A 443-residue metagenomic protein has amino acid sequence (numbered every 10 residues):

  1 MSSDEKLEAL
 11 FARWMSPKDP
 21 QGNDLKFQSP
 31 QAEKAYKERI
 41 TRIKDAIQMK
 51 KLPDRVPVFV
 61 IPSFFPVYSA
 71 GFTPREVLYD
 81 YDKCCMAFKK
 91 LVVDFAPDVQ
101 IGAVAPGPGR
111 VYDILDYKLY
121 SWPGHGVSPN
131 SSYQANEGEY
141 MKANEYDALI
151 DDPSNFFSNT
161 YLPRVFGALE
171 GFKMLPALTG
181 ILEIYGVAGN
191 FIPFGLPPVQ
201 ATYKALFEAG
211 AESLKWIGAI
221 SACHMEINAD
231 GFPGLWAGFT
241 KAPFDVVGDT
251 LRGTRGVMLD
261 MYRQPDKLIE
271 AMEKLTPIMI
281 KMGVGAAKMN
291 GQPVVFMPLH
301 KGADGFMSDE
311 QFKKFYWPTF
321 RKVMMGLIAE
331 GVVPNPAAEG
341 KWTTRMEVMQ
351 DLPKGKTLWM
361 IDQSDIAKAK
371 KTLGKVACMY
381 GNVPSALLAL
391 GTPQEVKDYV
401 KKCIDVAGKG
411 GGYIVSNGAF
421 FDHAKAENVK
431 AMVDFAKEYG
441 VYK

Functional and structural regions predicted by a protein language model:
M1-K443: Catalytic cores of TIM-barrel enzymes
